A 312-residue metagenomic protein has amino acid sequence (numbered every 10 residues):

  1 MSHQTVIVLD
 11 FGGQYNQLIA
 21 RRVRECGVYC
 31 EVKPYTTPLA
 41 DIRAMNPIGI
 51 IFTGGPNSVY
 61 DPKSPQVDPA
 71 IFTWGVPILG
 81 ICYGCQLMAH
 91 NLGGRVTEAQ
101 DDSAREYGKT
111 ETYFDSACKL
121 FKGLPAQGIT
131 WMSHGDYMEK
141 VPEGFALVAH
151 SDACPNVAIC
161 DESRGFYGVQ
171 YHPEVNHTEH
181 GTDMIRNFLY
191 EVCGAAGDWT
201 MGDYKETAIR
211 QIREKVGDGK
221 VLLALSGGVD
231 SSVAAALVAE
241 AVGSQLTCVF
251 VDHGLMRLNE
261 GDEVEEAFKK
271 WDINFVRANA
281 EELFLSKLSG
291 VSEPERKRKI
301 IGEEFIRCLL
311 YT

Functional and structural regions predicted by a protein language model:
M1-F52, P56-P62, Q66-V67, F72-W74 (+2 more regions): RNA-binding accessory domains that recognize and position tRNA/RNA substrates
I78-G84: Conserved helicase ATPase motor motifs in RecA-like P-loop NTPase domains
Y311-T312: Conserved small/polar residues in nucleotide/adenosyl-binding loops
